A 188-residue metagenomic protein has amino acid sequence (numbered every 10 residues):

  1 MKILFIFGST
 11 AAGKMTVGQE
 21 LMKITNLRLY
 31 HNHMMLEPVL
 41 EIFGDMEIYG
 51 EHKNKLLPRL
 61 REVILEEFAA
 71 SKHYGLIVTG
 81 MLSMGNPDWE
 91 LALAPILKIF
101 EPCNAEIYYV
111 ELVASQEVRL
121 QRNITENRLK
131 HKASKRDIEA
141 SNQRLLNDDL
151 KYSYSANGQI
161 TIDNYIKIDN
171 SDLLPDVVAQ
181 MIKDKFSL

Functional and structural regions predicted by a protein language model:
L4-F5: Short hydrophobic/aromatic beta-strand immediately N-terminal to the Walker A/P-loop
S9: P-loop (Walker A) phosphate-binding loop of NTP-binding proteins
A12: ATP-binding Walker
M15: Walker A/P-loop
Q19-E66: Conserved substrate/cofactor phosphate-moiety recognition/catalytic segment in nucleotide-dependent phosphotransferases
L56-Y109: Glycine-rich phosphate-binding loop used to anchor ATP phosphates in small-molecule kinases, encompassing both
E101-N123, I168: Conserved phosphate-donor/acceptor-positioning beta-strand/loop module used by diverse small-molecule
T125-V177: Small-molecule kinase domains that catalyze NTP-dependent phosphoryl transfer to phosphate-bearing small molecules
